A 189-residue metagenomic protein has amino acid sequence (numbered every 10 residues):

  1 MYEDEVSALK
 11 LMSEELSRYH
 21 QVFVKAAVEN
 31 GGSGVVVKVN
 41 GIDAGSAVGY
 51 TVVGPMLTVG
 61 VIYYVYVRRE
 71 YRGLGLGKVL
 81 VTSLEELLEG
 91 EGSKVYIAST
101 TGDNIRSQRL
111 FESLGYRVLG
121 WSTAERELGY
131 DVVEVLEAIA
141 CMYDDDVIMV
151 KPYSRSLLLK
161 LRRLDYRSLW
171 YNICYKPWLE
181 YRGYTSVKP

Functional and structural regions predicted by a protein language model:
E3-R69, V81: Acetyl-CoA-dependent GNAT
S7, I105-R106, S156: Short alpha-helical
L57, G75, R106: Residues that form or flank phosphate/diphosphate-binding pockets in enzymes that use nucleotide phosphates
V67, G73-E86, R109-S113: Conserved acetyl-CoA-binding loop-helix of GNAT-fold acetyltransferases
K78, G102-V132: Conserved active-site alpha-helix within GNAT-family acetyltransferase domains
L88-T101: Conserved GNAT acetyl-CoA-binding A-motif
A124-P189: C-terminal "cap" of GNAT-fold acetyltransferases
